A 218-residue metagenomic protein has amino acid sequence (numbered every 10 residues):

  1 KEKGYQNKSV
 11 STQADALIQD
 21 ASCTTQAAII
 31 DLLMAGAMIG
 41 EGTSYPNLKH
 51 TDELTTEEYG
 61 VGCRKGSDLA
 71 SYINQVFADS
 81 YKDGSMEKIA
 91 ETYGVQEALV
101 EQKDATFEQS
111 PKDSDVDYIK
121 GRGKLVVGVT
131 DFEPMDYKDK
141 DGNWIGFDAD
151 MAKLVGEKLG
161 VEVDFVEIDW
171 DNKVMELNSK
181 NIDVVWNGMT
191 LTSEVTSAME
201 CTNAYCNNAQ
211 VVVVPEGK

Functional and structural regions predicted by a protein language model:
K1, A28, G62, V126-T130 (+2 more regions): Short, well-ordered beta-strand segments
K1, T43-T55, K153, E157 (+1 more regions): Acidic, polar ligand-binding/catalytic clefts
K1-K8, K49, F77-S114: Ligand-binding clefts/hinges and TM-proximal coupling segments of bilobed small-molecule sensing domains
N7, D31, D83-K88, T92 (+1 more regions): Extracytoplasmic small-molecule ligand-binding "clamshell" domains of the periplasmic binding protein/Venus flytrap
T12-A16, T24, D115, N172-K173: Short acidic active-site motifs
A14-D15, I29, L33-G36, T56 (+5 more regions): Solvent-exposed loop/turn segments at secondary-structure junctions within structured extracellular/periplasmic domains
Q19-C23, V61, I73, V155 (+1 more regions): Hydrophobic residues within well-ordered alpha-helices
L32, G36-F77, E97-Q109, C206-E216: Periplasmic-binding protein-like
